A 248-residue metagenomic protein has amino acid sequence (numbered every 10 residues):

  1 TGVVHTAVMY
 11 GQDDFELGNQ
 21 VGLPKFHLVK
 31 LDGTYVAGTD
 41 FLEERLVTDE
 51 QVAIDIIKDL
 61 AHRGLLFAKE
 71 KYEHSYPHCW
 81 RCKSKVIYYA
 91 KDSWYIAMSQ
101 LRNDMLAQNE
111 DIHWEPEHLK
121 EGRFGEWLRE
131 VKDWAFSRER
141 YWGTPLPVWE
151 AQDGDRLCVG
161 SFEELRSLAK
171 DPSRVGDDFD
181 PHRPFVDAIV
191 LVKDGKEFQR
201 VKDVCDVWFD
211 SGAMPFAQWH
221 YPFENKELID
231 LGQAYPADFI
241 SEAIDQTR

Functional and structural regions predicted by a protein language model:
G2-F162, F179-P181, Q246-T247: Residue patterns forming the tRNA-binding/recognition surfaces of aminoacyl-tRNA synthetases and related DALR
P24-L31, R140-W142, V148-A151, V159-R248: Alpha-helical recognition segments enriched in aromatics with Gly/Pro capping that present substrate-recognition
